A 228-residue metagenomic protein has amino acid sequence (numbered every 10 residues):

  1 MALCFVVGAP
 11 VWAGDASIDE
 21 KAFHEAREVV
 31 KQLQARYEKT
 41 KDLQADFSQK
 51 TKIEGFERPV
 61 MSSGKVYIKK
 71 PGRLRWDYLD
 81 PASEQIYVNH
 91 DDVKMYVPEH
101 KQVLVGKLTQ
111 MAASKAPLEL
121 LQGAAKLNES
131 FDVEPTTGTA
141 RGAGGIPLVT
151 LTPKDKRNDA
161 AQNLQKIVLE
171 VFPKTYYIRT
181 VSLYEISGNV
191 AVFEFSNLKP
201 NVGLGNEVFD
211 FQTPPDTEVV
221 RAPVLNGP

Functional and structural regions predicted by a protein language model:
M1-G8: Bacterial N-terminal signal peptides
P10-P59, T213-P228: N-terminal leader/targeting segments and the immediate start of mature chains
R27-V30, Q34, H90, L118 (+1 more regions): Extracytoplasmic/secreted envelope proteins and their assembly/folding machinery, especially bacterial periplasmic
E28-V30, K50, P59-S62, K70-D80: N-terminal post-signal-peptidase region of extra-cytosolic proteins
M61-S63, A82, N89, Q162-K166 (+1 more regions): Short, surface-exposed coil-to-beta transition loops
K65-A116, A191-V192: An acidic-aromatic
L104, K126-D216, R221: Gly/Pro-enriched, hydrophobic low-complexity segments that function as extracytoplasmic propeptides/linkers
